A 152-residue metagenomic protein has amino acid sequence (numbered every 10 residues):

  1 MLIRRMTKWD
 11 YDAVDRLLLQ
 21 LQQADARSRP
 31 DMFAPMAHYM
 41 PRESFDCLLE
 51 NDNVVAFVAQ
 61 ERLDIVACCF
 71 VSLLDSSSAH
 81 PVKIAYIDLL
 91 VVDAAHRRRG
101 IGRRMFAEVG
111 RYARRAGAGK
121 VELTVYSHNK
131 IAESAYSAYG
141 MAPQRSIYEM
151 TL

Functional and structural regions predicted by a protein language model:
M1, L63-C68, A85: Glycine-rich phosphate/pyrophosphate-binding loop shared by adenosine-nucleotide-utilizing enzymes
L2-R16: A short beta-loop-alpha structural element at the N-terminal edge of CoA-dependent acyl/N-acetyltransferase catalytic
Q22-S44: Conserved GNAT-fold acetyl-CoA-binding loop/helix
E43-V58, Y86: A short helix-loop-beta-strand connector motif used in the catalytic cores of GNAT acetyltransferases and, in some
V58, D64-L73, V91: Conserved beta-strand in the GNAT
L89-V92, R98-R111, A138: Conserved acetyl-CoA-binding loop-helix of GNAT-fold acetyltransferases
R103, R115, S127-R145, M150: Conserved active-site alpha-helix within GNAT-family acetyltransferase domains
A113-T124: Conserved GNAT acetyl-CoA-binding A-motif
